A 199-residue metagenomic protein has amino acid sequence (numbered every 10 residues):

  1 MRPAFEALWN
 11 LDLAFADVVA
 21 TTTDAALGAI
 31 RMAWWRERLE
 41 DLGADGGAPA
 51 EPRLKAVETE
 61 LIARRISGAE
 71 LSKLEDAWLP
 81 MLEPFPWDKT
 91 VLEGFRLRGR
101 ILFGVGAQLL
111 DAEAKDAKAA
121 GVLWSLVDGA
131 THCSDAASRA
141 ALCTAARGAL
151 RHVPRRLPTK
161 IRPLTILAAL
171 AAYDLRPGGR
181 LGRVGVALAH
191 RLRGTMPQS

Functional and structural regions predicted by a protein language model:
M1-W34, G46-R53, E70-W78, V91-S199: Catalytic cores of Mg2+-dependent Asp-rich isoprenoid enzymes
L39-G43, R65, L82, L110: Short alpha-helix boundary/capping elements
E60-S67: Portal/gating segments that form or line small-molecule/metal binding sites
L79-W87: Acidic/His metal-coordination segments adjacent to aromatic residues that form catalytic metal sites in metalloenzymes
